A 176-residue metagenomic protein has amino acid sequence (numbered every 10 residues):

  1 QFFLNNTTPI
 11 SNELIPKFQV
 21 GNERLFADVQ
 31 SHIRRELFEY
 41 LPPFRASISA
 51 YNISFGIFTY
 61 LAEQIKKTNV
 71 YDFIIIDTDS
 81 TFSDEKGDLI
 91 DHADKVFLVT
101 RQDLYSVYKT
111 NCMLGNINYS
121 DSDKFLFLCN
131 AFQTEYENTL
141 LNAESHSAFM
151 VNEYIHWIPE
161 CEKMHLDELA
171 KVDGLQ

Functional and structural regions predicted by a protein language model:
Q1-E39: Phosphate-binding loop that captures ATP/GTP phosphates
R24-Q30, R35-E85: Phosphate-binding/switch loop-helix module in NTP-utilizing enzymes
P42-P43, I75-D77, V96-R101, F125-A131: Conserved beta-strand segments of the P-loop GTPase G domain that flank and frequently precede/overlap
N52-E63, N111-E135: P-loop/Walker A phosphate-binding loop and immediately adjacent motor/lid segment at beta-alpha junctions
S83-D103: Inter-motif core of Ras-like GTPase G domains
T100-S106, W157-P159: Short, acidic/turn-prone active-site loops that include or flank metal/cofactor- and phosphate-binding residues
S106-C112, E162-H165: Short, charged, surface-exposed secondary-structure boundary motifs
A131-E137, L141-G174: Beta-strand-loop-alpha "switch" segments that mediate conformational coupling across diverse proteins
